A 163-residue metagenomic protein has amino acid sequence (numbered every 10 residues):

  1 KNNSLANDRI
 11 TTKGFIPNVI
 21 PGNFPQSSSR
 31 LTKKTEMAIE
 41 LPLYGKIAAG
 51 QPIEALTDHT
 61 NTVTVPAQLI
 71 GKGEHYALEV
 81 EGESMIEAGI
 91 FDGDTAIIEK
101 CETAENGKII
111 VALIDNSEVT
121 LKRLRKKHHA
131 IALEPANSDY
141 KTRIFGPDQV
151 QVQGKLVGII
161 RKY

Functional and structural regions predicted by a protein language model:
K1-I86, F91, V119, K126-A130 (+4 more regions): Short, positionally conserved secondary-structure boundary motifs
A77, I97-I98, V111: Hydrophobic beta-strand signal
E87-A88, A104-N106: Short, solvent-exposed loop/turn segments at secondary-structure junctions
G93-D94, K108: Structural motif
E102-T103, S138: Short beta->alpha connector loops
N106-T120, R125-A130: Short, compositionally biased
L133-P135: Short hydrophobic/aromatic-rich beta-strand segments that constitute the beta-sheet cores of beta-sandwich/beta-barrel
